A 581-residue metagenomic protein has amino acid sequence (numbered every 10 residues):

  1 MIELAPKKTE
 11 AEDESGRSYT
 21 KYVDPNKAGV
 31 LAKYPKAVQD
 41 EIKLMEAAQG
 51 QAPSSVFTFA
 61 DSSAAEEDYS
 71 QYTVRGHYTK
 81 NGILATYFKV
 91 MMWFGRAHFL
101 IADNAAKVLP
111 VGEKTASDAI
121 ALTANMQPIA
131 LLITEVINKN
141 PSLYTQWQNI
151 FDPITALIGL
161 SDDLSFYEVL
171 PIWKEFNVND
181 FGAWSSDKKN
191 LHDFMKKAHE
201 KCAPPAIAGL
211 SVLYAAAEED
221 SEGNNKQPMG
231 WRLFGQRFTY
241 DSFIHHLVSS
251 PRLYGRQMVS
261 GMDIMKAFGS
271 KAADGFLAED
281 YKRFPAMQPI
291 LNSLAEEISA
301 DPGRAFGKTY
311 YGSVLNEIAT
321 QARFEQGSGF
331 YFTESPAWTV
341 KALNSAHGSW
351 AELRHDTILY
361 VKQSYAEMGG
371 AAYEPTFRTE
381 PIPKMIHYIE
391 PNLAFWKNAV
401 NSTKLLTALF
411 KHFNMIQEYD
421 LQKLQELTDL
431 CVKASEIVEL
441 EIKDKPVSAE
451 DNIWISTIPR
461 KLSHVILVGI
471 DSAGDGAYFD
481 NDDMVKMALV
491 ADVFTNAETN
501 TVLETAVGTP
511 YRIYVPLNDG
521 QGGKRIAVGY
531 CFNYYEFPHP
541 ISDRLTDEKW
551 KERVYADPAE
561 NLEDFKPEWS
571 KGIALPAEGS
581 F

Functional and structural regions predicted by a protein language model:
M1-F581: Long, non-catalytic protein-protein interaction scaffolds
